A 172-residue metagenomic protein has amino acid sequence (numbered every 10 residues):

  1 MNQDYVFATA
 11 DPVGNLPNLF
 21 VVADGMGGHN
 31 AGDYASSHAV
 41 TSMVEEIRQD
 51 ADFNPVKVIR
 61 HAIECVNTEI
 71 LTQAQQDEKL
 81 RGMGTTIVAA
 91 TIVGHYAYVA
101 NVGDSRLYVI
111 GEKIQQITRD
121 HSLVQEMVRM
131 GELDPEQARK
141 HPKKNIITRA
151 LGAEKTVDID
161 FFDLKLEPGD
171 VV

Functional and structural regions predicted by a protein language model:
M1-V172: PP2C/PPM-type serine/threonine phosphatase catalytic domain
